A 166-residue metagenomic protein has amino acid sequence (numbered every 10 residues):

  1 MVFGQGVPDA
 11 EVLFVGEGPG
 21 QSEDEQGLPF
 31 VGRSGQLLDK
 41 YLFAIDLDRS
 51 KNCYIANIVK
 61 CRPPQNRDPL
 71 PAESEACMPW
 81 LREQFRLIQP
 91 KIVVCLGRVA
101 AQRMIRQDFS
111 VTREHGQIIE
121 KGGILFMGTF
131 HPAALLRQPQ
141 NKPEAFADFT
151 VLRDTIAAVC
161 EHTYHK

Functional and structural regions predicted by a protein language model:
M1-K166: A polyanion-binding, active-site-adjacent surface
